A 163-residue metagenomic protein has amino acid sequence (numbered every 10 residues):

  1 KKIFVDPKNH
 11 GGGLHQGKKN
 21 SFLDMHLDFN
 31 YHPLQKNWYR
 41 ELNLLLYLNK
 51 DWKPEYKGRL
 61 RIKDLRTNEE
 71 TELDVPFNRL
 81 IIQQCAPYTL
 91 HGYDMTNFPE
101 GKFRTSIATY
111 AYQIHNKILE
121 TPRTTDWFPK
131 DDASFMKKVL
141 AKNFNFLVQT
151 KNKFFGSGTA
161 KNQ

Functional and structural regions predicted by a protein language model:
K1-L14: Signature of the catalytic double-stranded beta-helix
P7-N9, K18, Y39: Short gly/pro-enriched beta-turn/loop segments at secondary-structure junctions
G11-L23: Beta-rich nucleic-acid/ligand-interaction surfaces
N20, F29-R40, K50-Q163: Catalytic core of Fe(II)/2-oxoglutarate
H26: Histidine-centered divalent metal-coordination motifs
N43-Y47: Eukaryotic charged/polar low-complexity linker/IDR segments
